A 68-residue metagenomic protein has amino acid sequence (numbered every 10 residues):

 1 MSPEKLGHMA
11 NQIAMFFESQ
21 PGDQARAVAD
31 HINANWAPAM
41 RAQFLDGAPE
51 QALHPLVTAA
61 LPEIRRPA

Functional and structural regions predicted by a protein language model:
M1-E4, N35, A48, A52: Alpha-helix boundary/N-cap detector
M1-Q24: N-terminal acidic leader/helix
H8, A27-H31, P55, A59: Amphipathic alpha-helical interaction segments
Q20-G47: Amphipathic, hydrophobic secondary-structure cores in small proteins
R41-P67: Short, charged early-sequence alpha-helical segments and their helix-coil boundaries
